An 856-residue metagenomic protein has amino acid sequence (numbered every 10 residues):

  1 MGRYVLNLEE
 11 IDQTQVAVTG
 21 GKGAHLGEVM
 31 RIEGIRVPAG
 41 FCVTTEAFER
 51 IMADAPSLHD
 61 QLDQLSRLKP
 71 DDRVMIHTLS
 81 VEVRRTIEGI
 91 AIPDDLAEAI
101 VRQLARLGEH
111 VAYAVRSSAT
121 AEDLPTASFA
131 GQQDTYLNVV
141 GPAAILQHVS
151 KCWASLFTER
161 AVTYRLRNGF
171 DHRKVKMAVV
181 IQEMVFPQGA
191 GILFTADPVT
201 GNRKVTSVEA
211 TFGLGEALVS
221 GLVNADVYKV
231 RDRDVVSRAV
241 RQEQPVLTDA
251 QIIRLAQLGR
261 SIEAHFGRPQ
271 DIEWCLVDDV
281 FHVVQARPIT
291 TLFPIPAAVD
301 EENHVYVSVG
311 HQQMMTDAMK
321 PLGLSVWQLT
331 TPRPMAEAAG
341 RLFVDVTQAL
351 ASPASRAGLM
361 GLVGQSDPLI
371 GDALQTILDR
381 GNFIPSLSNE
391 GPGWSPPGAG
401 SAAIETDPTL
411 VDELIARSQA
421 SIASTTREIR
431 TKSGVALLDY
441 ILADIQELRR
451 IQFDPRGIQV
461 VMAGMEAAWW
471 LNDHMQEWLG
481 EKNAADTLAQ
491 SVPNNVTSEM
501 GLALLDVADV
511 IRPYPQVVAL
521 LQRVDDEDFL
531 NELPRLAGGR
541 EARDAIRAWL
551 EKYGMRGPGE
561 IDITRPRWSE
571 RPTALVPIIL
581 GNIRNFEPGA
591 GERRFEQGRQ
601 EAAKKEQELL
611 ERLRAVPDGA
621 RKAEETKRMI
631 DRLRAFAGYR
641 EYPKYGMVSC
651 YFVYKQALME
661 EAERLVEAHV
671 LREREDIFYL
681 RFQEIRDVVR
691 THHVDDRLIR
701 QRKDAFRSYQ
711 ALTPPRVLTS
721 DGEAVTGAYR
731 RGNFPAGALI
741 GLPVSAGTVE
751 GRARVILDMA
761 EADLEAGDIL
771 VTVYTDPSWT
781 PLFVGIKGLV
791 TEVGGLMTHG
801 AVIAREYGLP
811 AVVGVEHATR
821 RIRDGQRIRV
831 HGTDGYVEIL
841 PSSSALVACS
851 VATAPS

Functional and structural regions predicted by a protein language model:
M1-I35, A39, V43-M52, V74 (+8 more regions): Conserved divalent-metal-coordinating catalytic cores that perform phosphate/pyrophosphate/nucleotidyl transfer
M1-V180, G189, E263, V283 (+4 more regions): N-terminal beta-alpha lobe that positions the nucleotide/phosphoryl donor in ATP/NTP-coupled carboxylate activation
F41, A55-L62, S80-V81, P125-Q132 (+7 more regions): Short acidic (Asp/Glu) and glycine-rich catalytic loops that position anionic groups and cofactors
R67-P70, E592-G598, R614-A620, Y642-V648: A ubiquitous short alpha-helical element
A97, V101, I252-R260, D676: Short amphipathic alpha-helical segments
L104-Y113, E606-L609, L613-D618, K622-T626: Accessory helical subdomains and C-terminal extensions of nucleic-acid helicases that mediate DNA/RNA engagement
S117-A121, G131, V185, A210-L214 (+1 more regions): Glycine-rich beta-alpha junction loops
D123, E625-L718: Extended, domain-scale alpha-helical bundle/helix-rich regions
